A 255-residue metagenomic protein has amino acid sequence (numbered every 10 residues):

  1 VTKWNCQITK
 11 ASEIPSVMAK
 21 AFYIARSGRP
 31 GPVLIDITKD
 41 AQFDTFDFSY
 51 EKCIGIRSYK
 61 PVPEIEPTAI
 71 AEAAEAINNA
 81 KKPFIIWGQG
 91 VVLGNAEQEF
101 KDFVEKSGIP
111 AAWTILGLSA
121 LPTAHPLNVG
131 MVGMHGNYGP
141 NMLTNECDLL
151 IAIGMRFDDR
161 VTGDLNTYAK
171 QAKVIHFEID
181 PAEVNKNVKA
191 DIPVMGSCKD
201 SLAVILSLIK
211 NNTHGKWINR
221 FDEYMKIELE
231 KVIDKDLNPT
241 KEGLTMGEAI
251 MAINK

Functional and structural regions predicted by a protein language model:
V1-K3, D47-S58, A120-A124, M225-L237: Gly-rich Lys/Arg/Thr-decorated short loops/hinges at beta-loop-alpha junctions or inter-strand turns that position
V1-V17, K39, G117-E223: Glycine-rich, acidic loop regions that bind phosphate or pyrophosphate groups
I14-S16, Q89-A96, E242-L244: Active-site glycine- and acidic-residue-rich loops that bind and position anionic ligands or nucleotide-like cofactors
K20, I24-N79, I233: Conformationally flexible catalytic loops at phosphate/diphosphate-handling active centers
F22-I24, Y50-K52, A96-G108, L165-K170 (+1 more regions): Short, solvent-exposed amphipathic alpha-helical segments in soluble enzyme and RNA/protein-processing domains
I65, E72-L150, A252-K255: Anionic-ligand anchoring segments at beta-strand to alpha-helix junctions in alpha/beta enzyme folds, i.e., glycine
M225-K255: Active-site diphosphate/adenylate-binding microenvironment
